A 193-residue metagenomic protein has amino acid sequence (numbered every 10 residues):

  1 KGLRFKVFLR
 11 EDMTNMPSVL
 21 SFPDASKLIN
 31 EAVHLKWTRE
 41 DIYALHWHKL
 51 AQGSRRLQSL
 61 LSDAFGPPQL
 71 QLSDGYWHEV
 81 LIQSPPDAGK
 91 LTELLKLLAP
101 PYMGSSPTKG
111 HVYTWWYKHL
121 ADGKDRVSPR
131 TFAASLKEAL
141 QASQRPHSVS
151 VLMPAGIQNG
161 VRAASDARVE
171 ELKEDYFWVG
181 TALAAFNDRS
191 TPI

Functional and structural regions predicted by a protein language model:
K1-P107: The catalytic "switch" region of P-loop NTPases
Y102-I193: Winged-helix-like regulatory helical subdomains adjacent to P-loop NTPase cores
